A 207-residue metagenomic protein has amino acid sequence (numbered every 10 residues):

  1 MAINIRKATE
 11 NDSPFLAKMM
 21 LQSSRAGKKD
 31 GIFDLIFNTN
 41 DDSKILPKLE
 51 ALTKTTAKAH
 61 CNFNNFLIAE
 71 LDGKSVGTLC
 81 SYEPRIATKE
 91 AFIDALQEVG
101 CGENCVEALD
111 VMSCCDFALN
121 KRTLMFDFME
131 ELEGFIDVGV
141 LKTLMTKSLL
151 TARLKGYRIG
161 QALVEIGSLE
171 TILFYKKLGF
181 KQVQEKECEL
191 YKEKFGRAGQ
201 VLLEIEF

Functional and structural regions predicted by a protein language model:
N4-K18, R25-G31: A short beta-loop-alpha structural element at the N-terminal edge of CoA-dependent acyl/N-acetyltransferase catalytic
T39-F66, L71: Active-site rim helix/loop that mediates acceptor-substrate recognition in acyltransferases
I68, K74-E83, M125, E130: Conserved beta-strand in the GNAT
R85-F128: Conserved acyl-donor/pantetheine-binding loop and adjacent beta-alpha core of acyl/acetyltransferases and related
R122-L124, A152-V164: Conserved GNAT acetyl-CoA-binding A-motif
M129-I136, A162-I172, C188-E193, A198: Conserved beta-strand-loop-alpha-helix junction that forms the acyl-donor binding cleft
D137-L154, K177: Conserved acetyl-CoA-binding loop-helix of GNAT-fold acetyltransferases
K176-E185: Conserved acetyl-CoA-binding loop of GNAT-fold acetyltransferases
